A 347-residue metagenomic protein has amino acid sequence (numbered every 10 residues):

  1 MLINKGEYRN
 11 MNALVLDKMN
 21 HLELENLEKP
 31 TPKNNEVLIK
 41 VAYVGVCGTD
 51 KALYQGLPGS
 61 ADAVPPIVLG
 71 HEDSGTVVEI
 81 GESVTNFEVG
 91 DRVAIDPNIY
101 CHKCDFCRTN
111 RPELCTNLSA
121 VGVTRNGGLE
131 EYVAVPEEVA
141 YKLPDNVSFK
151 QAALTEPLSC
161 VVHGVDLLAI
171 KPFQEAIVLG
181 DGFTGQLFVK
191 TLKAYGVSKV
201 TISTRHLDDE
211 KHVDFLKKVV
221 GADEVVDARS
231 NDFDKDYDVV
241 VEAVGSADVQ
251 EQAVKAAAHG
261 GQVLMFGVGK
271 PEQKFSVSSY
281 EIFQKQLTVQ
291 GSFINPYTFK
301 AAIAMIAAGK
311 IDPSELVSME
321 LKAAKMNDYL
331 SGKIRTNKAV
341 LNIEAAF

Functional and structural regions predicted by a protein language model:
I3-R9, A194, E251, P296 (+1 more regions): C-terminal hydrophobic helical "lid"/dimerization subdomain of Rossmann-like NAD(P)H-dependent oxidoreductases
A13-T31, G48-E79, A94, P112-N126: N-terminal glycine-rich cofactor-binding segment
P30-V44, P58-D105, P144-N146: Glycine-rich beta-strand-centered segment in the early N-terminal region that forms part of a ligand/cofactor-binding
C101-L179: NAD(P)H dinucleotide-binding glycine-rich loop of Rossmann-like/cofactor-binding domains, especially the beta1-alpha1
V147-S230: Mid-domain Rossmann-like dinucleotide-binding core that forms the NAD(H)/NADP(H) cofactor-binding site
D232-V240: A short acidic, Gly/Pro-enriched loop at the edge of an enzyme's catalytic core that lines a small-molecule cofactor
A247-A308, I343-F347: Glycine-rich phosphate-binding loop and adjacent beta-alpha segment of Rossmann(oid) nucleotide-cofactor-binding
